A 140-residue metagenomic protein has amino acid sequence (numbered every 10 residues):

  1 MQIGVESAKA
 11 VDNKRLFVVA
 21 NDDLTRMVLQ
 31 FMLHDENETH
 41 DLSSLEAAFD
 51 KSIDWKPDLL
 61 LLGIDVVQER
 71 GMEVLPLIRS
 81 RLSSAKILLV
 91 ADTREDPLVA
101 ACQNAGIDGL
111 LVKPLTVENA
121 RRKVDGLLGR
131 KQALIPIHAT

Functional and structural regions predicted by a protein language model:
Q2-D12, K131-T140: CheY-like receiver
D12-L24, L29-Q30, L60, L88: Conserved acidic segment of CheY-like receiver
S43-L59: Acidic, metal-coordinating helix/loop segments flanking the phosphotransfer/catalytic sites of two-component signaling
D58-I78, E95: Conserved phosphotransfer microenvironments
E73, A91-G109: Alpha4 helix (beta4-alpha4-beta5 surface) of REC/receiver domains from two-component response regulators
P97, L115-V124: C-terminal output helix
Q103, G109, A120-A133: Receiver (REC) domain switch/output surface
